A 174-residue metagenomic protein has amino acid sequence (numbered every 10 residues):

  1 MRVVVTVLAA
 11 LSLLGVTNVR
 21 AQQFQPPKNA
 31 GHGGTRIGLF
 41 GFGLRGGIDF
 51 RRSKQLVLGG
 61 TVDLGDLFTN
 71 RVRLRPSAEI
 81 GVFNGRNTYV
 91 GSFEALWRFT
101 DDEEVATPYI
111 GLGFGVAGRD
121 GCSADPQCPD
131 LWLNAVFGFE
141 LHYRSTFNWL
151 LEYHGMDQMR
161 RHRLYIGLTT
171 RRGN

Functional and structural regions predicted by a protein language model:
M1-H32, N174: Cleavable N-terminal export/targeting peptides
G31-G33, G47-R51, V82-N84, C122-C128 (+1 more regions): Outer-membrane beta-barrel domain signature
G38-F40, R52-L58, N87-G91, A106 (+2 more regions): Residues that define the transmembrane beta-barrel architecture of outer-membrane proteins
G38-F50, V72-V82, I110-A117, F147-D157: Transmembrane beta-strand segments that form the barrel wall of outer-membrane beta-barrel proteins
L44-I48, G60-L64, A78, F93-W97 (+4 more regions): Residues on the lipid-exposed face of transmembrane beta-strands in outer-membrane beta-barrel proteins
L58-A124: Gram-negative (and chloroplast) outer-membrane scaffold detector with strong preference for beta-barrel transmembrane
F68-L74, E103-V105, L141-W149, R172-N174: Repeated loop/turn-to-beta-strand initiation elements of outer-membrane beta-barrel proteins
R160-N174: Outer-membrane beta-barrel "beta-signal"
